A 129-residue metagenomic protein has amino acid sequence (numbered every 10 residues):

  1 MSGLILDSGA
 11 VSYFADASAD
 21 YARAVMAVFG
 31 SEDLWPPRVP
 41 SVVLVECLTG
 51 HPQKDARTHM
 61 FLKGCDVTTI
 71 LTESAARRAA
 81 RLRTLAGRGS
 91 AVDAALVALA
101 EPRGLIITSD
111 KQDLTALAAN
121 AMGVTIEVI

Functional and structural regions predicted by a protein language model:
M1-R38, L48-D66, E127: Short, well-structured N-terminal submotif of metal-dependent ribonuclease cores
G9-A10, V42, Q112: Alpha-helix/helix-capping structural signal
P40-V42, I70-E73, E127-I129: Conserved beta-strand termini and adjacent loop/short-helix elements that scaffold enzyme active sites in alpha/beta
S41-V45, A94-V97: Non-catalytic, well-ordered alpha-helical scaffold segments
L44-L48, A80: Amphipathic alpha-helical segments within well-ordered protein domains
T68-Q112, A118: Active-site neighborhoods of divalent-metal-dependent phosphate/nucleic-acid chemistry enzymes
A116-I129: Short, basic/aromatic-enriched C-terminal tail that caps enzymatic domains
